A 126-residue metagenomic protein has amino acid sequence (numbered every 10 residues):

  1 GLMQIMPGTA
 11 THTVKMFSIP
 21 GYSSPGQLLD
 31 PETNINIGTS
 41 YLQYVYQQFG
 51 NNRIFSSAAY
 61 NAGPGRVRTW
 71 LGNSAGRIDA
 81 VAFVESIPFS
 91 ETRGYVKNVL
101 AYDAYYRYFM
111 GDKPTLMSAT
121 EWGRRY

Functional and structural regions predicted by a protein language model:
G1, G21-P31, Y46, G50 (+1 more regions): Second-shell loop/turn segments in exported
G1-G21, T33-Q43, V99: Substrate-binding/active-site groove segments that recognize and process beta-1,4-linked N-acetyl-hexosamine
M6-T9, E32, I87-R93, T120-E121: Solvent-exposed, flexible loop/coil residues
K15-I19, Y44-Q48, N73, Y105: Conserved helix-loop functional segments at active or binding sites
I19-L29, Y44, K97-D103, R124-Y126: Noncatalytic linker/hinge segments flanking ATPase motor cores
N51, S56-D112: Catalytic and substrate-binding regions of cell-wall glycan-acting enzymes that process beta-1,4-linked
P114-Y126: Non-DNA-binding regulatory cores of transcription-related proteins, predominantly C-terminal effector-binding
